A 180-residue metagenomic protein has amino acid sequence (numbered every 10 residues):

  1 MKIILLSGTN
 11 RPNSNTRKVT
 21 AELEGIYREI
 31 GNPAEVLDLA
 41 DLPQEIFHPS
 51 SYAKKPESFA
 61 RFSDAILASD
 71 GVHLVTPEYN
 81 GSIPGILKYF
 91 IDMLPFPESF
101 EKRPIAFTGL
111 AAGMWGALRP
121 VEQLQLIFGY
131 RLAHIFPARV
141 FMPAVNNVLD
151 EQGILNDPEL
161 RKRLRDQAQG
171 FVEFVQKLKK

Functional and structural regions predicted by a protein language model:
M1-F96, I154-K180: N-terminal beta1-alpha1-beta2 submodule of the flavodoxin-like/Rossmannoid cofactor-binding fold
T9-N10, L42-Q44, F107, A112 (+1 more regions): A short, flexible beta-alpha/helix-coil linker loop
E35-I46, F96-E98, R131-E151: Mobile beta-alpha loop/short-helix "lid" or hinge segments that flank ligand
S50, I86-Y89, L110-L118, R131-H134 (+2 more regions): Short amphipathic alpha-helical patches
E101: Short helix-loop-beta connector
P104-A144, E159: Short, glycine-/small-residue-rich phosphate/pyrophosphate-handling segment
